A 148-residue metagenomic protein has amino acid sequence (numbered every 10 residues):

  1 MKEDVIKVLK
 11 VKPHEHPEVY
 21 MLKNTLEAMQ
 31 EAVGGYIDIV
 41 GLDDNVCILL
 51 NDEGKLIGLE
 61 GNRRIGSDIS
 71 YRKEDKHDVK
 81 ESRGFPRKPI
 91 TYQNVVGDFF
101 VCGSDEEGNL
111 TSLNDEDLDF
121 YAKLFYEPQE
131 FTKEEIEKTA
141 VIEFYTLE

Functional and structural regions predicted by a protein language model:
M1-E148: Short beta-rich binding modules
